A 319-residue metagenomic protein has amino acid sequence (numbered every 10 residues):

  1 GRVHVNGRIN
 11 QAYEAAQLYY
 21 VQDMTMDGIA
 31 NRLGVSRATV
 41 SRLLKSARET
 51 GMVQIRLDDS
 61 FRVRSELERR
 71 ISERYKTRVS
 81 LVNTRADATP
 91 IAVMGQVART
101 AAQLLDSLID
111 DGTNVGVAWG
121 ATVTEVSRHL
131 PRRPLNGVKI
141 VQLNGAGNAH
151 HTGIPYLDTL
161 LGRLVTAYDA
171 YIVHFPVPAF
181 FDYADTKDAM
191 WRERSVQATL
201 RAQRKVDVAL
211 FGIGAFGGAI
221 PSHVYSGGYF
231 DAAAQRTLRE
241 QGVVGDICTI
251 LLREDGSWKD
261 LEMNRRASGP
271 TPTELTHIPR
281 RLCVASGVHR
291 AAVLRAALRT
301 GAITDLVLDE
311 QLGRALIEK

Functional and structural regions predicted by a protein language model:
H4-A16, Y20-I29, G34, T39 (+3 more regions): Conserved phosphate- and dinucleotide-binding cores of soluble alpha/beta proteins, encompassing both enzyme active
N6-G7, R42-N114, S127-G137, N148-Y156: HTH-adjacent hinge/linker in prokaryotic transcriptional regulators
R62, A121-E125, H289-A292: Short alpha-helical
V82-T84, L143, F175-V177: Conserved beta-strand termini and adjacent loop/short-helix elements that scaffold enzyme active sites in alpha/beta
N114-G120: Short glycine-rich phosphate-binding loop at a beta-alpha junction
V117, I140-Q142, H174, C283: Structural beta-sheet core signal
G120, L143-G145, S286: Cofactor-binding loop segments of dinucleotide-utilizing enzymes, especially the Rossmann-like FAD- and NAD(P)+-binding
T122-L135, P221-A232: Short Gly/Thr/Asp-enriched flexible loops that form oxyanion-binding sites at enzyme active sites
